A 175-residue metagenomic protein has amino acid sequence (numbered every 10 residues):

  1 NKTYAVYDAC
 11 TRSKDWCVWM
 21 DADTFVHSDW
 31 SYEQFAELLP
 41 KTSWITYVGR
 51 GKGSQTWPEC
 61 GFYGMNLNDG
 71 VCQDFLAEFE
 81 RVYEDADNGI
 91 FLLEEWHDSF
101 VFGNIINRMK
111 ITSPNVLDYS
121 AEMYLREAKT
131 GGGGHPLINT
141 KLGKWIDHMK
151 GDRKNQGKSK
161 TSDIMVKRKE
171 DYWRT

Functional and structural regions predicted by a protein language model:
N1-V18, W44-G49, P58, E95: A conserved donor-nucleotide-binding helix/loop in the catalytic core of Leloir-type glycosyltransferases
A5, F62-G64, I146: Conserved hydrophobic/aromatic beta-strand scaffold that supports enzyme active sites
K14, P58-D74: Conserved nucleotide-sugar donor-binding and metal-coordinating catalytic region shared by glycosyltransferases
V18-M20, T46, Y63, L117: Hydrophobic/aromatic beta-strand patches that form the interior of the parallel beta-sheet core in alpha/beta enzyme
D21-F25: The conserved acidic donor/metal-binding loop of glycosyltransferases
V26-P58: Conserved donor-nucleotide/metal-binding helix-loop-beta segment in metal-dependent transferases, i.e., the alpha-helix
G51-G64, I90-E94: A recurrent flexible, glycine/aromatic-enriched loop bordering the glycosyltransferase active site that acts as
L67-W173: Catalytic core and acceptor-binding pocket of nucleotide-sugar-dependent glycosyltransferases
